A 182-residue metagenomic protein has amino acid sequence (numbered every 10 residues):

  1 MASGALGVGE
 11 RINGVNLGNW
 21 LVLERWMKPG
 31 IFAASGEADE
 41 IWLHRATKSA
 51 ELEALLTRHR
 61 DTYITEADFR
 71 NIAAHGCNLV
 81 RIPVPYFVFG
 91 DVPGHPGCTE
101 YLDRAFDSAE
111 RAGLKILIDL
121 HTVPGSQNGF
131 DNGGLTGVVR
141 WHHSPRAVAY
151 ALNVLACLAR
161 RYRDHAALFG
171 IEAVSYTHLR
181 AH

Functional and structural regions predicted by a protein language model:
M1-C77: N-terminal carbohydrate-binding accessory modules
N13-V15, V80-I82, I116-I118, I171: Hydrophobic faces of well-ordered beta-strands that scaffold small-molecule active sites in alpha/beta enzyme cores
L21, H121, V174: Catalytic metal-binding/acid-base residues of hydrolase active sites
R25-E37, P96, S126-H142: Aromatic- and acidic-residue-enriched segments that line the glycan-binding/catalytic groove of carbohydrate-active
R60, F69-A74, P96-H121, G133-G170: An active-site-proximal structural segment forming one wall of the substrate-binding cleft that immediately precedes
H75-P96: Aromatic-lined carbohydrate-binding/catalytic grooves of carbohydrate-active enzymes
V84-D91, I116-L135: Aromatic-lined carbohydrate-binding surfaces of glycoside hydrolases
T177-H182: Conserved small/polar residues in nucleotide/adenosyl-binding loops
